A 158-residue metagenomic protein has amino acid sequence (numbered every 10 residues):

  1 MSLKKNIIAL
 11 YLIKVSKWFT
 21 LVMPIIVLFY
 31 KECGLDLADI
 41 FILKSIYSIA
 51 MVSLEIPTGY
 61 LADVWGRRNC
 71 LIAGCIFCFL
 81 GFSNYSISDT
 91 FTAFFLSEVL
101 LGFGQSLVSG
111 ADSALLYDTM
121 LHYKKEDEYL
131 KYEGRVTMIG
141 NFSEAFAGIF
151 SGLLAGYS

Functional and structural regions predicted by a protein language model:
S2-S53, S86, L100: Helix-loop boundary and gating motifs at the non-cytosolic
L21, S48-I56, N141-I149: Residue-level signature of mid-helix packing/kink "hotspots" within the transmembrane helices of 12-pass Major
V27, E32, I87, E144-S158: Transmembrane alpha-helix termini and helix-breaking/packing motifs in multi-pass membrane transporters
L35, V64-G66, D127, Y157-S158: Membrane-helix interface residues
G59-Y60, V64, L153: Membrane-interface helix termini in secondary transporters
I76-T90, F94-F95: C-terminal ends and interior cores of transmembrane alpha-helices in multi-pass membrane transporters/permeases
V99-G140: Cytoplasmic helix-loop-helix junction between adjacent transmembrane helices in 12-TM secondary transporters
